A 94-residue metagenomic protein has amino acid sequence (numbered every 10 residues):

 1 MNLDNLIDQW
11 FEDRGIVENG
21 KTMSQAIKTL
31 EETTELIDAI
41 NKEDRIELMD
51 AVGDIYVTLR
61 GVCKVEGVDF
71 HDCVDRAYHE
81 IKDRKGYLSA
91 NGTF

Functional and structural regions predicted by a protein language model:
M1-V52, Y56-F94: Flexible "arm" and connector segments at domain edges
